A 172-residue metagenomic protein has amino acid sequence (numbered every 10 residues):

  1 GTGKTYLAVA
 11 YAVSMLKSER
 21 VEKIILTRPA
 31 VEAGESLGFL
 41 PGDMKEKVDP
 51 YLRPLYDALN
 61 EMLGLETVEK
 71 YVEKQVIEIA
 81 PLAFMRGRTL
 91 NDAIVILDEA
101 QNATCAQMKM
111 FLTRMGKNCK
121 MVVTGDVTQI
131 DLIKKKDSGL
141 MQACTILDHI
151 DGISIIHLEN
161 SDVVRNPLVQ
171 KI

Functional and structural regions predicted by a protein language model:
G1-L97, Q101-I172: Conserved helicase motor core of SF1/SF2 NTP-dependent helicases
